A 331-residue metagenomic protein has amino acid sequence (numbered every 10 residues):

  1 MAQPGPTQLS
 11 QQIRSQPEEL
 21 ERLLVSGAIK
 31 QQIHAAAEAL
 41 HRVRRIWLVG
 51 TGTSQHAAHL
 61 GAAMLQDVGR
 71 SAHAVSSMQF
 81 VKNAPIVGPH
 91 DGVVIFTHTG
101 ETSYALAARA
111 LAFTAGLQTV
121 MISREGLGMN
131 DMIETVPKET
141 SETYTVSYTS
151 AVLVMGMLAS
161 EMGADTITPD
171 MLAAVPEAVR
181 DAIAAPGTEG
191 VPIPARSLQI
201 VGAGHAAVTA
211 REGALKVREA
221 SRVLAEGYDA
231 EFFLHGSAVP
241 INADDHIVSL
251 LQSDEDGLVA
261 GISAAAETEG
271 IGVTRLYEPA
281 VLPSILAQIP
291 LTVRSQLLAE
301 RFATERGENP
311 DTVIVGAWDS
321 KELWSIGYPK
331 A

Functional and structural regions predicted by a protein language model:
P4-Q8, N130, I167, S253 (+1 more regions): Phosphate-moiety recognition in structured ligand-binding domains
G5, Q11-V43, I133-H246, D256 (+1 more regions): Active-site phosphate/pyrophosphate-binding segments
H41-P186, A203, A238-V281, I289 (+1 more regions): Glycine-rich phosphate-binding loops that contact phosphosugars or nucleotide phosphates
